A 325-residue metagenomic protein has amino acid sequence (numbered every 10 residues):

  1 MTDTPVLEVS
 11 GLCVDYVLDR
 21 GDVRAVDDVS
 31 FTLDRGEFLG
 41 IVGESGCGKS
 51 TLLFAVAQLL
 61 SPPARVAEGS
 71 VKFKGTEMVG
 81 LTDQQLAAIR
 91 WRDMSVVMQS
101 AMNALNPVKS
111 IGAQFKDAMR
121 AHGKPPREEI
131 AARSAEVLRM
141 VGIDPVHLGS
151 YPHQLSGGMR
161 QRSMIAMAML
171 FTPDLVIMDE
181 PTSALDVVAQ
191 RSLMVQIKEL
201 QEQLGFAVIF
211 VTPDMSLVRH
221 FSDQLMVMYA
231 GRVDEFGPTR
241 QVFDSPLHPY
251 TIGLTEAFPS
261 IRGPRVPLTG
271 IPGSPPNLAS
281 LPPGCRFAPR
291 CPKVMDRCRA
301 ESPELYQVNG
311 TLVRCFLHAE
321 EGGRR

Functional and structural regions predicted by a protein language model:
T4-P5, L148, P238-R325: Short catalytic/signature loops enriched in Gly
E44, Q58, L175-I177, P181 (+1 more regions): P-loop NTP-binding/switch modules centered on Walker-like glycine-rich loops
R65-E77: Conserved ABC transporter NBD signature motif
E77, D117, E129-V146, T255-E256: Conserved ABC ATPase "signature" region
Y151-L155, M159: Conserved ABC ATPase signature
L170-D174: A short, proline-enriched helix->beta-strand linker immediately N-terminal to the Walker B motif in ABC-type P-loop
